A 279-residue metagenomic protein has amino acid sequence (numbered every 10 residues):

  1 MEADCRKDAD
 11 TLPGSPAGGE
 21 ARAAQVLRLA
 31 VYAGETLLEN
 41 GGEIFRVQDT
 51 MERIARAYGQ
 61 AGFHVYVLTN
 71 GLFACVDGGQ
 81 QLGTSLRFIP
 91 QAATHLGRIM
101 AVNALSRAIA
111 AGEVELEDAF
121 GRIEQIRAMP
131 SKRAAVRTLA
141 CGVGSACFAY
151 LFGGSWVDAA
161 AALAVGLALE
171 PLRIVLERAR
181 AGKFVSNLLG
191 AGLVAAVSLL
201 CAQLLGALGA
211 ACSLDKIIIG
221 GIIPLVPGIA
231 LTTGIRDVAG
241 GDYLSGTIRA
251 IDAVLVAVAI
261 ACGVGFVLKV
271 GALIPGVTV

Functional and structural regions predicted by a protein language model:
M1-V114: Soluble N-terminal domains of membrane-associated systems
M1-V26, A128-K132, A261-V279: N-terminal charge/polar-biased segments
L37-G41, I54-Y58, L105-G112, I126-M129 (+6 more regions): Change "in soluble alpha/beta enzymes" to "in soluble alpha/beta proteins
Q91-V143, A149, G153, A253-A261: Alpha-helical transmembrane segments and their cytosolic membrane-interface
Q125-I126, L169-G182, A230-S245: C-terminal ends of transmembrane helices
S131-L205, S213: Core alpha-helical transmembrane segments of integral membrane proteins
L200-V279: Generic detector of multi-pass transmembrane helix bundles and their immediately adjacent loops in polytopic membrane
